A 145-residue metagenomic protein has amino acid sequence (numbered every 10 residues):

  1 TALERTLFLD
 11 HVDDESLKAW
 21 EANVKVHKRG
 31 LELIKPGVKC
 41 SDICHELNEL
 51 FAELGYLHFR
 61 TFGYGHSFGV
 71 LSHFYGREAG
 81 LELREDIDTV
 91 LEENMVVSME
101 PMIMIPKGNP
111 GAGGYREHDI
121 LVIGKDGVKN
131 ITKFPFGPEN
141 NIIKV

Functional and structural regions predicted by a protein language model:
T1-V145: Active-site neighborhoods and metal-handling regions in enzymes and metal-associated proteins
